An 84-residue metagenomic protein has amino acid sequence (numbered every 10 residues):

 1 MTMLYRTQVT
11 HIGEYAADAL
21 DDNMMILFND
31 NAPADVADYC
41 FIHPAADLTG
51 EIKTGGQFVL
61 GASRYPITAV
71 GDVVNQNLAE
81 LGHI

Functional and structural regions predicted by a protein language model:
M1-I26: N-terminal, charge-rich interaction modules
D30-P33: N-terminal, Lys/Arg-enriched amphipathic/low-complexity engagement segments that precede the first folded domain
D35-L48: Short, structured beta-strand/loop micro-motifs enriched in basic residues and often containing a Trp
D47-E51, N75: Short, surface-exposed secondary-structure edge patches
R64-N75: Short beta-strand-centered aromatic/proline hotspots
V74-I84: Short, solvent-exposed secondary-structure boundary/capping segments
